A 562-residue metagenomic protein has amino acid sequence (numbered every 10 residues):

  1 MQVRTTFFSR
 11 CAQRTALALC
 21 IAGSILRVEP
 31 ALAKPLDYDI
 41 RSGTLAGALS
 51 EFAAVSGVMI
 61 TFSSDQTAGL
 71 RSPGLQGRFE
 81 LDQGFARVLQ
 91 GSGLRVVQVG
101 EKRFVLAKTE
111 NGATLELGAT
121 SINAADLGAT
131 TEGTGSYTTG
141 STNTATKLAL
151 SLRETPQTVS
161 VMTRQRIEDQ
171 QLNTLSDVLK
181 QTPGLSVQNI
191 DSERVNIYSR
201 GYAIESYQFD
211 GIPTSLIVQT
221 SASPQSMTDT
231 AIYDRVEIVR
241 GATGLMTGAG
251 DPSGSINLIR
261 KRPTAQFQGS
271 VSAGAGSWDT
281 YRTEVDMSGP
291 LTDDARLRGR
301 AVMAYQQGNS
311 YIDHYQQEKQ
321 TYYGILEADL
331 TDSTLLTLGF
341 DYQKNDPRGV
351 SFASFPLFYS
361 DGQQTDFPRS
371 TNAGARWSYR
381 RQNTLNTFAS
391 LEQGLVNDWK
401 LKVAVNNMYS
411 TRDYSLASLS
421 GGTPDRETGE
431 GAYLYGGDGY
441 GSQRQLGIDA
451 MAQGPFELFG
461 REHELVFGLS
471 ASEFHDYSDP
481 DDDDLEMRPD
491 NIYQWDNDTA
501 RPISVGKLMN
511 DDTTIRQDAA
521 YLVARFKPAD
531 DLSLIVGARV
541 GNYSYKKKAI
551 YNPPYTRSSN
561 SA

Functional and structural regions predicted by a protein language model:
G23-L115: N-terminal export/assembly leaders
A54, M59, A68, G118-Q266: Acidic, small-polar-rich N-terminal luminal/periplasmic segments of exported/outer-membrane proteins
M162, Q170, R194, S253 (+9 more regions): Transmembrane beta-barrel architecture of outer-membrane proteins
L216, I232-D234, L245-G324, L330-T334 (+1 more regions): Outer-membrane beta-barrel translocator/receptor signature
A265-G269, Y281, A295-G299, Q320 (+5 more regions): Outer-envelope beta-barrel architecture signal
A275-D279, Y305-N309, E318-Q320, Y342-D346 (+5 more regions): Transmembrane beta-strands of outer-membrane beta-barrel pores
Q306-S310, Y323-G394, Y409-Q443, E486-L508 (+2 more regions): Acidic/polar loop-and-plug regions of large Gram-negative outer-membrane beta-barrel proteins
T387-S410, Y435-A549: Face-selective signature of the C-terminal outer-membrane beta-barrel domain
